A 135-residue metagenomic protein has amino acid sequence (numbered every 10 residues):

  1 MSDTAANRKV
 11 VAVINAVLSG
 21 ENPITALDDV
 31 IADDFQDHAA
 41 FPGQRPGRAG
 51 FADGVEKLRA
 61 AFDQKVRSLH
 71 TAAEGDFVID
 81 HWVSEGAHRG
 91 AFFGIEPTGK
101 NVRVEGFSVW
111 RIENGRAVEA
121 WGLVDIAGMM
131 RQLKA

Functional and structural regions predicted by a protein language model:
M1-A135: C-terminal and inter-domain tail/linker signature
